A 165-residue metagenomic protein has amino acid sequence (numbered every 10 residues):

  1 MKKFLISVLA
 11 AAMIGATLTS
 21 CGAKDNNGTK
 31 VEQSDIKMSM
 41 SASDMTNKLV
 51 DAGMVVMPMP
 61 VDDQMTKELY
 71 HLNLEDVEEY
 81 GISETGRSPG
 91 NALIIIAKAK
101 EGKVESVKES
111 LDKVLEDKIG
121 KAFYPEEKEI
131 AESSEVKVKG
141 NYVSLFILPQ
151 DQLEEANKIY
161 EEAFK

Functional and structural regions predicted by a protein language model:
M1-F4: Positively charged n-region of N-terminal signal peptides that target proteins for export
S7-M13: Sec-dependent N-terminal signal peptides
A16-S20: C-terminal motif of bacterial Sec signal peptides marking the signal peptidase cleavage site
K24-K165: Mature, Sec-exported extracytoplasmic domains of Gram-positive
